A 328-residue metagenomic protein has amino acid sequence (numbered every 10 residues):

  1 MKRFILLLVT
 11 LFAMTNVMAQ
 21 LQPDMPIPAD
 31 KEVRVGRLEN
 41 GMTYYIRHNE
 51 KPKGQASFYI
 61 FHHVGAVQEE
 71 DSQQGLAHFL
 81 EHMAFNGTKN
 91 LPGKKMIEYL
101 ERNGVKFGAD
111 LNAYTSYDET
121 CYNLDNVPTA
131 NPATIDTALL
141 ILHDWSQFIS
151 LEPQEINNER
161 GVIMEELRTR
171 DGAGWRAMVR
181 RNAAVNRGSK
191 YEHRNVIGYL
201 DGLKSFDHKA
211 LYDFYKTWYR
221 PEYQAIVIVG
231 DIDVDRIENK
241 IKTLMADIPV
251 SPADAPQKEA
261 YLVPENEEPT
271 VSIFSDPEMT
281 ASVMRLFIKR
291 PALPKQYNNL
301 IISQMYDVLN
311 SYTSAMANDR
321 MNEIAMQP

Functional and structural regions predicted by a protein language model:
M1-L21: Bacterial Sec-dependent N-terminal signal peptides
L21, G188, A225-S282: An aromatic/glycine/proline-enriched structural segment found at the starts of mature extracellular/organellar domains
L21-R34, Y122-D125, P132, L140 (+3 more regions): Histidine-acidic residue clusters that define the catalytic metal-binding segment of zinc metallopeptidase domains
P26-F61: Mature N-terminal segment immediately following signal peptide/propeptide cleavage in secreted/periplasmic
E39, K53-Q55, G104, T115-E119 (+6 more regions): Short, solvent-exposed loop/turn segments at the edges of secondary structure
P52-G54, H62-R176, S205, A210-Y223 (+1 more regions): Active-site-adjacent, His/Asp/Glu-enriched structural segments that form or flank metal-binding and acid/base networks
V162-A184, L262-A281, D319, E323-P328: Short acidic/His-enriched helical or mixed secondary-structure segments at domain edges of catalytic enzymes and some
A255-D319: His/Glu-based metal-binding/catalytic segments typifying zinc-dependent metallopeptidases
